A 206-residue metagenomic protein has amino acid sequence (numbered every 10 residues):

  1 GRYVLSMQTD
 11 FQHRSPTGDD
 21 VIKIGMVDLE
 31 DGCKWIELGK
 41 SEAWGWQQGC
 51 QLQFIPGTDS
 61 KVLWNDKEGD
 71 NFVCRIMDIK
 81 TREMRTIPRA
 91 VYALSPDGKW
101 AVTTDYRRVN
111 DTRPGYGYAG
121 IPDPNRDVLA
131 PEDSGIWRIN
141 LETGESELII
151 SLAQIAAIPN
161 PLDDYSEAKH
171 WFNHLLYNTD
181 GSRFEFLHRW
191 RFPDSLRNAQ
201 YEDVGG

Functional and structural regions predicted by a protein language model:
G1, T58-D59, G98, F172 (+1 more regions): Conserved loop/turn motif of beta-propeller repeat scaffolds
G1-V4, V62, A101, F184: Hydrophobic beta-strand positions that form the internal "hydrophobic ladder" of WD40/Gbeta-like beta-propeller blades
M7-V21, T104-D133, L187-G205: Short, conserved, GDST-rich strand-edge loop motifs in beta-rich repeat architectures
D10-F11, T17-K67: Blade-loop segments of beta-propeller domains
V21-D31, R75-I79, P131-T143, Q200-G206: Beta-propeller blade signature
G32-E37, T81-M84, G144-L148: Predominantly a core beta-strand signature of beta-propeller blades across repeat-based propeller domains
A43-G135, L148-Y165: Asp-box/WD-like beta-propeller blade repeats and closely related beta-sheet repeat scaffolds
D163-G206: Loop-centered beta-sheet repeat module
